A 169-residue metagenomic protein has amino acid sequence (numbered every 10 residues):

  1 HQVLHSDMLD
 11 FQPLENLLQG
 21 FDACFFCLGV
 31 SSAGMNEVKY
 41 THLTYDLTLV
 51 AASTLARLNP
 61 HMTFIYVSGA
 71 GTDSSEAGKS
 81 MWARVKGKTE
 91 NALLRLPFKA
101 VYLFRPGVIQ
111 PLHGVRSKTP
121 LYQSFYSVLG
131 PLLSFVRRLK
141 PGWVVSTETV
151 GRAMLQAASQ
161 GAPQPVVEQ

Functional and structural regions predicted by a protein language model:
H1, E168-Q169: Short, intrinsically disordered, charge-balanced linker/junction segments flanking boundaries in proteins
H1-V50, T54-R57, D73: NAD(P)H-binding glycine-rich loop region in Rossmannoid oxidoreductase-like domains and their noncatalytic homologs
Q2-V3, F64, V101: Hydrophobic/aromatic anchor residues within beta-strands of the central parallel beta-sheet of Rossmann-like
A23, C27, T63-I65, L121-Y126: Short, flexible segments with low predicted structural confidence
C27-L28, F64-A70, F104-P106: SDR active-site strand-loop-helix element
L49-S53, M62-I65, G87, N91: Internal, well-ordered alpha-helical scaffold/interface segments that support domain packing or protein-protein contacts
L58-M62, F98-K99: A short helix->loop->beta-strand "cap" motif at the edges of active sites that frequently abuts
S74-E168: Oxidoreductase cofactor-interface core, primarily capturing Rossmann-like NAD(P)-dependent enzymes
